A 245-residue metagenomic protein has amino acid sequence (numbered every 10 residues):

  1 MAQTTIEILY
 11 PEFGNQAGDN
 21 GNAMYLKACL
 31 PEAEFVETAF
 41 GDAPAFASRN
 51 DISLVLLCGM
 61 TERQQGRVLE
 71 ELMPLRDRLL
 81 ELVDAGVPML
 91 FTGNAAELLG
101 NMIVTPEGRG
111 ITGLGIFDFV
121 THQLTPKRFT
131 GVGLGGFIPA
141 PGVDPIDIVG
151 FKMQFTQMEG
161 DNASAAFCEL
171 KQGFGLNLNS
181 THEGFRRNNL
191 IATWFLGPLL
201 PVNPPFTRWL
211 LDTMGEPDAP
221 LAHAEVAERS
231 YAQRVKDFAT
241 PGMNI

Functional and structural regions predicted by a protein language model:
M1-A85, P201-I245: N-terminal beta1-alpha1 cap of cysteine-dependent amidohydrolase-like domains
A2-Q3, D51-I52, A85-V87, R109-T112 (+2 more regions): Short coil/turn connectors at secondary-structure junctions
Y10-E12, F155-Q157, G197-L199: Glycine-rich beta-alpha junction loops
A39, A95-E97, V120, M158 (+1 more regions): Catalytic metal-binding/acid-base residues of hydrolase active sites
L54-C58, L90, A192-W194: Structural motif
T61-P139: Cysteine-nucleophile active-site neighborhood
E107-E183: Pocket-forming structural segment of enzyme catalytic cores
L176-T213: A glycine-centered loop/beta-turn motif at secondary-structure junctions
